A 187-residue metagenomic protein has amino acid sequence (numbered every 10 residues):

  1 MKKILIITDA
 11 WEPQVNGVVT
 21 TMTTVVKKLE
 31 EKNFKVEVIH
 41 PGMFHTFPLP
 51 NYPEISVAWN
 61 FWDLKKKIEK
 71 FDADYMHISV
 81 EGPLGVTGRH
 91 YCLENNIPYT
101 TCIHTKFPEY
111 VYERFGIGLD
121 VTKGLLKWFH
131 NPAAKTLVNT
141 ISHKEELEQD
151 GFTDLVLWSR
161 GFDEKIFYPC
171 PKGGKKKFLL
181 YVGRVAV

Functional and structural regions predicted by a protein language model:
M1-F44, F71: N-terminal subdomain of nucleotide-sugar transferases
I4, Y75, H90-Y110, L137: Active-site proximal beta-strand in glycosyltransferases
I39-F71, I78, G118: A short, charged, and often flexible helix/loop element on the N-terminal side of the glycosyltransferase catalytic
K65-G85, N95-T100: Short N-terminal targeting/anchoring amphipathic segment
P98, E109-W128, V138, E164: Nucleotide-sugar donor phosphate/pyrophosphate-binding loop at the beta->alpha transition of glycosyltransferases
G124-P169, Y181-V182: Donor nucleotide-sugar binding/catalytic pocket of nucleotide-sugar-dependent glycosyltransferases
G173-V187: Conserved donor-binding/catalytic core segment of Leloir-type glycosyltransferases
